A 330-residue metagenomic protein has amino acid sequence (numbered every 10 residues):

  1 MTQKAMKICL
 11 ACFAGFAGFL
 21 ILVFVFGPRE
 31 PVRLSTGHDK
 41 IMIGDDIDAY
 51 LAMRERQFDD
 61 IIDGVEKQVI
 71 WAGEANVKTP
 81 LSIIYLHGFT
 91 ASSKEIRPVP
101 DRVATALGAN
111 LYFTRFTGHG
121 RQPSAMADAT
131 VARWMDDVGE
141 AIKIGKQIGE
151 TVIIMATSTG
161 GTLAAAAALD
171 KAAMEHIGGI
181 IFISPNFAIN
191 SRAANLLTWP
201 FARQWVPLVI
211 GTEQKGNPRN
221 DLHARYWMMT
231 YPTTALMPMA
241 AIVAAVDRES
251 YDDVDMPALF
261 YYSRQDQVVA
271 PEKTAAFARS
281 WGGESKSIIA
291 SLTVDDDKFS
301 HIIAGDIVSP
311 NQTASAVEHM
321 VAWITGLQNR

Functional and structural regions predicted by a protein language model:
I61-F116: Short, surface-exposed "cap/lid" segments of acyl-processing enzymes
E66-W71, T233-S250: Active-site nucleophile elbow and catalytic-triad environment of alpha/beta-hydrolase enzymes
P98-V99, M256, V269-G283: Short alpha-helix in the alpha/beta-hydrolase fold that links the catalytic acid
R121-I148: Catalytic nucleophile-loop/oxyanion-hole region of alpha/beta-hydrolase and closely related hydrolase-like folds
M155-A164: Gly/Ala-rich beta-loop-alpha elbow adjacent to hydrolase catalytic centers
I181-R192: Active-site nucleophile loop of the alpha/beta-hydrolase fold
V254, F260-Y262, D266: Short beta-strand/loop motif that positions the catalytic acidic residue of the alpha/beta-hydrolase fold
D296-R330: Catalytic active-site module of serine/aspartate enzymes centered on a nucleophile-bearing elbow/loop
